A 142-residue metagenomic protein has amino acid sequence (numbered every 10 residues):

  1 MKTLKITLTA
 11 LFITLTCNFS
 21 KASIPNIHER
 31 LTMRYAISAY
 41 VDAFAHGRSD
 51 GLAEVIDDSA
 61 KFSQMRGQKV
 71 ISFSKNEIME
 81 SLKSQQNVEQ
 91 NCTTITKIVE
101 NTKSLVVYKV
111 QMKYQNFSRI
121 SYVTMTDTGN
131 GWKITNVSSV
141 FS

Functional and structural regions predicted by a protein language model:
T3-K5, F19-H46, E54: Short, low-complexity N-terminal intrinsically disordered segments enriched in polar/charged residues
T7-N18: Bacterial N-terminal signal peptides
I27-R30, F73-F117: Surface-exposed, charged secondary-structure patches
Y40, L52, A60, Y108 (+1 more regions): Hydrophobic pocket/interface hotspot
Y40-R48, I56-A60, L82-Q86: Sec/Tat-exported extracytoplasmic proteins
K61-I71, Q85-N87: A short gly/proline-enriched turn/hairpin at secondary-structure junctions
S118-S142: Short beta-strand edge/turn micro-motifs at domain boundaries
